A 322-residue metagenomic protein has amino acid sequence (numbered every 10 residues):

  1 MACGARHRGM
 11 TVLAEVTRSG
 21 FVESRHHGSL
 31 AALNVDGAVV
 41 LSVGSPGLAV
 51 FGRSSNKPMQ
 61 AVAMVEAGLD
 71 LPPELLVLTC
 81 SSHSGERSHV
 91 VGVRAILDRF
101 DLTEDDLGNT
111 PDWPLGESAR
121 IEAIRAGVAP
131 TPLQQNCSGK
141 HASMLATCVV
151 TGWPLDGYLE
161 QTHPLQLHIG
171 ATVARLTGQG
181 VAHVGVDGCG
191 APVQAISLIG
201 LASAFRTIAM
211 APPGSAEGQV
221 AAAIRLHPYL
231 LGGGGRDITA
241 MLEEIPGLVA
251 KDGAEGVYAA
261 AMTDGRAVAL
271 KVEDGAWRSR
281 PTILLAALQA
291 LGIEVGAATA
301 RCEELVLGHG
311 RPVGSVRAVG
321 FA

Functional and structural regions predicted by a protein language model:
M1-G47: Beta-lactamase-like hydrolase cores
M1-M10, E74-V181, T207: Active-site-adjacent helix/loop patches that line small-molecule binding or acyl-intermediate pockets
V22, F51-G52, L133-C137, Y158-I169 (+3 more regions): Short, contiguous, pocket-lining structural segments that sit at or immediately flank catalytic/ligand-binding sites
V22-H27, N56, D252-A254: Short, flexible loop/turn motifs enriched in small residues
V43-F51, T79-H83, A126-Q135, V186-A191 (+1 more regions): A short glycine/serine-rich beta->alpha loop
G52-L69: Active-site SXXK
H163, G180-Y229, A259: Penicillin-binding protein/beta-lactamase superfamily catalytic region
A209-A322: Structured C-terminal helix/loop/strand segments within mature extracytoplasmic catalytic/sensor domains
